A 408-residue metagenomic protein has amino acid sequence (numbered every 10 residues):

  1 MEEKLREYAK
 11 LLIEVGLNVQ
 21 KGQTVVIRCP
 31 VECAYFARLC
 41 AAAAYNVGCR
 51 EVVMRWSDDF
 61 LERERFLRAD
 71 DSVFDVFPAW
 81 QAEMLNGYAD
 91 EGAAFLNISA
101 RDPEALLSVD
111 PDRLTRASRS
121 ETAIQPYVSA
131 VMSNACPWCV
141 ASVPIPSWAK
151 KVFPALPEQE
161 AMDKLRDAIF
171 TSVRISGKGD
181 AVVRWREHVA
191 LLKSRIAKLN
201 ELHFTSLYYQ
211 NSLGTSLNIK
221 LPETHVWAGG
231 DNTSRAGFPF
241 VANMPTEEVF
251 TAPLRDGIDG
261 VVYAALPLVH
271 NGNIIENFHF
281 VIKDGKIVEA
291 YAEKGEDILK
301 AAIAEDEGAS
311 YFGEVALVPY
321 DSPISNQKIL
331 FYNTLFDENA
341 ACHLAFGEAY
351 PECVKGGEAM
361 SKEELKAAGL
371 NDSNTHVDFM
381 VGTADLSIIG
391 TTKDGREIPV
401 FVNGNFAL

Functional and structural regions predicted by a protein language model:
M1-D259, G390, R396-I398, F406-L408: Active-site bordering "gate/hinge" segments that shape substrate access to catalytic or cofactor-binding pockets
K10, N200-L202, N271-I274, G308 (+2 more regions): Short solvent-exposed loop/turn micro-motifs enriched in small/polar/acidic residues
L107-D110, K150-P154, D231-N232, N273-E276 (+3 more regions): A short secondary-structure junction signal
T251-E307: Long, well-ordered mid-to-C-terminal structural blocks that present hydrophobic/aromatic surfaces
G257-D259, I275-N277, D284-I287, S310-E314 (+3 more regions): Active-site lining segments that contact anionic ligands and/or coordinate catalytic metals
E289-E358: Dual-mode signal for accessory low-complexity, basic/Gly-rich regions
E363-L408: Extended hydrophobic packing segments that form well-structured cores
